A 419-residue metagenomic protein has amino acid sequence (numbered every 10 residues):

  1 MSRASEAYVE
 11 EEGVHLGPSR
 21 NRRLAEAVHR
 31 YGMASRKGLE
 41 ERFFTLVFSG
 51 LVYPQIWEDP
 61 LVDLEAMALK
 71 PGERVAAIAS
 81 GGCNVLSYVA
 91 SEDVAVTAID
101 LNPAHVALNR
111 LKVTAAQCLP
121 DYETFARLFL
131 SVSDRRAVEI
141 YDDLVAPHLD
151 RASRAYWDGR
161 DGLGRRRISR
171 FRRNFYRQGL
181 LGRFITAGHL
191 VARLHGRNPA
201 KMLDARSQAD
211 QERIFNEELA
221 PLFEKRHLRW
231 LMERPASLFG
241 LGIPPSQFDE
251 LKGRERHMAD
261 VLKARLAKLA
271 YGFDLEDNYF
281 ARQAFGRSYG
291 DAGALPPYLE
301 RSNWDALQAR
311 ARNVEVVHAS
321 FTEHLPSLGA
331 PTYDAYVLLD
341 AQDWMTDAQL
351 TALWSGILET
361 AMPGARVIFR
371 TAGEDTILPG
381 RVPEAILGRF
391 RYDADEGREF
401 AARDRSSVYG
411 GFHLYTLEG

Functional and structural regions predicted by a protein language model:
S2-G32, A104-D305: Class I S-adenosyl-L-methionine-dependent methyltransferase module
G50-R74, L350: Conserved alpha-helix/loop element of class I SAM-dependent methyltransferases that forms part of the SAM/SAH-binding
K70-E73, T322-V337: A short acidic, Gly/Pro-enriched loop at the edge of an enzyme's catalytic core that lines a small-molecule cofactor
P71-S80, V96-T97: Conserved class I S-adenosyl-L-methionine
G81-D93: Conserved SAM-binding loop of SAM-dependent methyltransferases across substrates and taxa, primarily the Class I
L350-P363: A short glycine-rich, Lys/Arg-flanked "PGG" loop and its adjoining helix->strand segment in the class I
P363-T376: Conserved beta-strand signature within the Rossmann-like core of class I S-adenosyl-L-methionine
D395-G419: Core SAM-dependent methyltransferase catalytic element
